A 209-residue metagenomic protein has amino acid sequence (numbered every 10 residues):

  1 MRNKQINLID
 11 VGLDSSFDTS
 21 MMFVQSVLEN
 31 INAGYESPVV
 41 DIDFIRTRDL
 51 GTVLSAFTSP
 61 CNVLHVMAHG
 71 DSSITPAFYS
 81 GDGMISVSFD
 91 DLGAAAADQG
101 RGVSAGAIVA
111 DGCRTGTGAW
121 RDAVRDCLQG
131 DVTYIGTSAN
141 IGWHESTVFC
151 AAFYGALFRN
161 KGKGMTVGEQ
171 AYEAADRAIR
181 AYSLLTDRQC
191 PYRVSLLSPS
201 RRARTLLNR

Functional and structural regions predicted by a protein language model:
M1-G70, T75-Y79, G83: A domain-level signal for caspase-like cysteine endopeptidase catalytic cores and their zymogen-processing architecture
L8-S15, L28, V124, Q129 (+2 more regions): Domain-length accessory/inserted modules outside core catalytic folds
M22-N30, A152, E173, R177: Long, highly charged amphipathic alpha-helices
V39-I45, Y134-I141, S195: A generic structural motif
R48-T52, I141-H144, R201-R202: A short acidic, often aromatic-flanked loop/helix-cap motif at beta-alpha or helix-coil junctions that lines enzyme
G81-V148: Catalytic cores of nucleophile-dependent amide-cleaving enzymes
S86-Q99, K161-R209: Caspase-like cysteine protease fold
T147-N160: Short, small-residue alpha-helix embedded
